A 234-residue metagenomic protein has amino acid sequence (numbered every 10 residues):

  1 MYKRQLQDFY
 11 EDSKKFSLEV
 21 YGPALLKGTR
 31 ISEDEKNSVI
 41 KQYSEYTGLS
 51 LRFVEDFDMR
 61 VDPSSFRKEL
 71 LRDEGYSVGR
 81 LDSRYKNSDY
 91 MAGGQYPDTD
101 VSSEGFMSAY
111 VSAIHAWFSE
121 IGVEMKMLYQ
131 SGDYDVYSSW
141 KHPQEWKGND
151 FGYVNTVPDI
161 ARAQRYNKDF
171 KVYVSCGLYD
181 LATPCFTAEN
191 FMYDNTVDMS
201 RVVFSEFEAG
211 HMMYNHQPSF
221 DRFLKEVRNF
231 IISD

Functional and structural regions predicted by a protein language model:
K3, T196-M212: Catalytic histidine neighborhood in serine/cysteine hydrolases with alpha/beta-hydrolase-type architecture
K3-S102: Alpha/beta-hydrolase
D56-M59, F170, P184-Y193: Short alpha-helix in the alpha/beta-hydrolase fold that links the catalytic acid
V78-V154: Small-residue-rich helix-loop
V154-A163, T187-D194: Alpha-helical scaffolding within the catalytic cores of extracellular/periplasmic polymer-degrading hydrolases
V174-C176: Short beta-strand/loop motif that positions the catalytic acidic residue of the alpha/beta-hydrolase fold
Y179-T183: Acidic catalytic loop of the alpha/beta-hydrolase fold
G210-F220: Catalytic histidine-centered segment of alpha/beta-hydrolase-like enzymes
